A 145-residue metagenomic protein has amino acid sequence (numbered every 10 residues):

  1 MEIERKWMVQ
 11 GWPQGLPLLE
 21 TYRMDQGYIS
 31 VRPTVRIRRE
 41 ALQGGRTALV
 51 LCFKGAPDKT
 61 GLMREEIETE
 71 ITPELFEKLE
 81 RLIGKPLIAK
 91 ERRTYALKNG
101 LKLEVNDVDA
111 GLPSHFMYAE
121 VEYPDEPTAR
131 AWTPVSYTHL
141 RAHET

Functional and structural regions predicted by a protein language model:
M1-P13, P17: Polar/acidic, low-complexity leader/linker segments enriched in S/T/G and N/D
I3-R5, R93, A119: Hydrophobic residues positioned within well-ordered beta-strands of beta-sheet architectures
P13-P17, P127-T133: Short, conserved charged micro-motifs
P17-Q26, S136: Short Gly/aromatic-enriched secondary-structure transition segments
D25-T69, V108, Y118-P124: Polyanion/phosphate-binding surface patch
T60-T94: Helix-adjacent hinge/juxtasegments
L82-L112: Phosphate/anion-contacting hairpin/loop surfaces
T138-T145: Conserved small/polar residues in nucleotide/adenosyl-binding loops
